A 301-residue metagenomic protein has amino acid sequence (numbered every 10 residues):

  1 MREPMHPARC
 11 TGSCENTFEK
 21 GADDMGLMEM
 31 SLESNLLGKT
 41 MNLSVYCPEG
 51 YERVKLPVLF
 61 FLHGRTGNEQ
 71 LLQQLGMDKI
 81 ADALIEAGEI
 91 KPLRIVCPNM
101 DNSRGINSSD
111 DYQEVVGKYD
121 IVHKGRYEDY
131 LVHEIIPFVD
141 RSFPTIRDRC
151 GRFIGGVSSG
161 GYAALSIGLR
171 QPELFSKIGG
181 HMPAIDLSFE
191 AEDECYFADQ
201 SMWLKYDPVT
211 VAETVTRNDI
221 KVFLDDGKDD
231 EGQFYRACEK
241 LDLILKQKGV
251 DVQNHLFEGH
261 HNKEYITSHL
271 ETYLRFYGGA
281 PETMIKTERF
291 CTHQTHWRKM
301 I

Functional and structural regions predicted by a protein language model:
C10-I301: Non-catalytic cap/lid and distal C-terminal segments of serine-dependent acyl enzymes
